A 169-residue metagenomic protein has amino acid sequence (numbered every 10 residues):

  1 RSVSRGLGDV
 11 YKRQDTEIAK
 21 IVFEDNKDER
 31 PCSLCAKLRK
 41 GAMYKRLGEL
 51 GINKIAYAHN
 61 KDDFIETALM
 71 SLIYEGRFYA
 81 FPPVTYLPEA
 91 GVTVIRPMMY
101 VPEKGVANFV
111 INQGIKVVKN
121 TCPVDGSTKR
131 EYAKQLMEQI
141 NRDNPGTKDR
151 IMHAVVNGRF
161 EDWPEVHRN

Functional and structural regions predicted by a protein language model:
R1-Y11: Single conserved hydrophobic/aromatic residue that forms the stacking wall/gate of nucleotide- or nucleobase-binding
D9-N26: A conserved beta-strand->alpha-helix junction
T16, N60-D62, C122-P123: Short, ordered loop/turn segments at secondary-structure junctions
A19-I21, F64, S127: Generic structural signal for helix capping and beta-alpha/helix-loop junctions
F23-E24, Y79-N169: ATP/NTP-dependent adenylation/nucleotidyl-transfer catalytic domains that generate, transfer, or process NMP-activated
N26-C32: Surface-exposed cleft-lining segments at the edges of enzyme active sites
S33-G105, I151, R168: Active-site adenylate/phosphate-handling loop in enzymes that bind or generate adenylated species
